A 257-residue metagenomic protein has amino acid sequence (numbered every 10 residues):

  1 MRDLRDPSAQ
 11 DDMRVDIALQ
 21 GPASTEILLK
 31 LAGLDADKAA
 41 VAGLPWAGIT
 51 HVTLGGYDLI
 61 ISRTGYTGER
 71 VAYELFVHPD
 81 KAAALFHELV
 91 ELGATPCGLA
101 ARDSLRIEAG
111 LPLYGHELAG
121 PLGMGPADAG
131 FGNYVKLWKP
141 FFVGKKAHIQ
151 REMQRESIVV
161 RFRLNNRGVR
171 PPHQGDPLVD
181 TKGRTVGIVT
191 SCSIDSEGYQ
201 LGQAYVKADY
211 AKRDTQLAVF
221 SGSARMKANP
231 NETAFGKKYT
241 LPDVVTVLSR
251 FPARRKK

Functional and structural regions predicted by a protein language model:
M1-K257: Conserved, structured C-terminal
